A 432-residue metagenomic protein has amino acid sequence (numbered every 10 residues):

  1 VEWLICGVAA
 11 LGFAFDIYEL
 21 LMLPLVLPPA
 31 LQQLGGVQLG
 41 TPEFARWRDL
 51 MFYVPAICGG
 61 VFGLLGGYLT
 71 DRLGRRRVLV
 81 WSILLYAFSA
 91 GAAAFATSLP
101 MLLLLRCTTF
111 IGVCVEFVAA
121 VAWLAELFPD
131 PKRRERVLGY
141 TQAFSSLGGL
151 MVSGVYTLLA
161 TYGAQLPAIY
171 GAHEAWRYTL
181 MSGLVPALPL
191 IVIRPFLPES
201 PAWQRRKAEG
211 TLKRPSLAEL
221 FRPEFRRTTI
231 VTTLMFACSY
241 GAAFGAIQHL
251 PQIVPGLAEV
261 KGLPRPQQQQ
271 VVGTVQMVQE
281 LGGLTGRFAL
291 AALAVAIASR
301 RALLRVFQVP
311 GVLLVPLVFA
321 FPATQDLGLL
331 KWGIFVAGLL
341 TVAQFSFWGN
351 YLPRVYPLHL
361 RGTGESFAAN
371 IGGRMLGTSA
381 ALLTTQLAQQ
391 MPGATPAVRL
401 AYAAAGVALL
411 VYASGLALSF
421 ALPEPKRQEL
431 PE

Functional and structural regions predicted by a protein language model:
V1-E432: Transmembrane-helix signature of 12-pass secondary carriers
